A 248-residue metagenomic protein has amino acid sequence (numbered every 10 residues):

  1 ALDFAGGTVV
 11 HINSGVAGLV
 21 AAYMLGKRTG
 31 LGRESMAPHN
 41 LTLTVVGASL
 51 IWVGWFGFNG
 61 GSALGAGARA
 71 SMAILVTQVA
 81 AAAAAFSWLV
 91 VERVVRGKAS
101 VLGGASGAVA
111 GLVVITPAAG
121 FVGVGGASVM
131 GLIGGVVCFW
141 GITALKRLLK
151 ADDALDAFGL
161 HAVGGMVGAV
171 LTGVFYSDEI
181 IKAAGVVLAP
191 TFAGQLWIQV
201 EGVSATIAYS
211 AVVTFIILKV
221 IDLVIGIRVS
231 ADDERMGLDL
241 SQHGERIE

Functional and structural regions predicted by a protein language model:
A1-E248: Glycine- and aromatic-enriched membrane alpha-helices
